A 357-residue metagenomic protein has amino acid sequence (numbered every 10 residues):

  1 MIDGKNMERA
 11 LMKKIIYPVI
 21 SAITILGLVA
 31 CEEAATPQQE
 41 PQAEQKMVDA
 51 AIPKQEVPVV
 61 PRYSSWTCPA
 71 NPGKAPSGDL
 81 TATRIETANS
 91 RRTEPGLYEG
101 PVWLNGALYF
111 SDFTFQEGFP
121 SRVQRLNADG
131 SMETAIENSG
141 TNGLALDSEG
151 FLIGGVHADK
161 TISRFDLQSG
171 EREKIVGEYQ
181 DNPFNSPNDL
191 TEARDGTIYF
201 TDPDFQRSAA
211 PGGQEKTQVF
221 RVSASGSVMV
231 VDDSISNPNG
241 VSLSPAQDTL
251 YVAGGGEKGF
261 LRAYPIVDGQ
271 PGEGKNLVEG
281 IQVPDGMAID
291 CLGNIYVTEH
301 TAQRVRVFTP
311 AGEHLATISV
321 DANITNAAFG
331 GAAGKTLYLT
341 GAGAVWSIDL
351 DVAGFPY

Functional and structural regions predicted by a protein language model:
G27-A30: C-terminal motif of bacterial Sec signal peptides marking the signal peptidase cleavage site
E32-A34: Bacterial signal peptide processing site
V57-T83, P356-Y357: Blade/loop signatures of beta-propeller domains
T83-R91, G130-I136, E173-Q180, S227-D233 (+2 more regions): A short beta-strand motif characteristic of beta-propeller blades
R91-G106, F119-S121, I136-V156, T161 (+7 more regions): Beta-rich, blade/repeat-based domains predominating in secreted/periplasmic proteins but also intracellular
Y109-E133: Beta-propeller domains
F113-T114, H157, P203-F205, G255-G256 (+3 more regions): Short loop/turn segments immediately following the C-termini of beta-strands
L126-G130, D166-G170, V222-G226, P265-Q270 (+2 more regions): Short loop/turn segments that connect beta-strands within beta-propeller blades
